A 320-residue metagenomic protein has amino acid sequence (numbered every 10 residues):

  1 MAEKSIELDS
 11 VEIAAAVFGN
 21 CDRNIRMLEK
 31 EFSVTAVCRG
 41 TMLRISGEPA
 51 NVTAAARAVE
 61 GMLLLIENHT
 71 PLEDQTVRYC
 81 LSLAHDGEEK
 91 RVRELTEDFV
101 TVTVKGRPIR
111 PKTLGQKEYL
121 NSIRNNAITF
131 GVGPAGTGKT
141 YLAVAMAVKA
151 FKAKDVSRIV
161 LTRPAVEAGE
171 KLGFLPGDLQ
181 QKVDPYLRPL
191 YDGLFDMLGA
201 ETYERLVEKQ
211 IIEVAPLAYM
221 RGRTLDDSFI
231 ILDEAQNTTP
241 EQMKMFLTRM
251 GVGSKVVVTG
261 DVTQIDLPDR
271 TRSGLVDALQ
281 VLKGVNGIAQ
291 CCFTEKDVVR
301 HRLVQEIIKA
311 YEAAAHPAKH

Functional and structural regions predicted by a protein language model:
M1-A16: Short glycine-/aliphatic-rich beta-strand segments at the starts of folded cytosolic domains
A2, I6, T70, E88-L95 (+2 more regions): Intrinsically disordered, low-complexity mixed-charge segments
I13-K30: Short amphipathic alpha-helix segments
V17, N24, A55-A58, M243-F246: Hydrophobic side chains in well-ordered alpha-helices
E29-V37: A short, structured beta-strand/loop element
V37-T96: Interdomain "pre-motor" coupling segment immediately N-terminal to P-loop NTPase/helicase cores
M42, V104-Q116, S122-L232, Q236-H320: Conserved helicase motor core of SF1/SF2 NTP-dependent helicases
H85-R107, P111-L114: Conserved loop-to-helix interface motifs that mediate assembly, gating, or partner/ligand docking in ancient ring
